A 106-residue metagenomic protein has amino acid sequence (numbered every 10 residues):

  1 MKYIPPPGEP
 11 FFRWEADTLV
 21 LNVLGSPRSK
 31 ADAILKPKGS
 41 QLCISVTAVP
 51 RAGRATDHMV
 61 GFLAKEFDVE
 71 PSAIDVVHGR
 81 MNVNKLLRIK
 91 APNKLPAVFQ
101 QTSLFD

Functional and structural regions predicted by a protein language model:
M1-V60, V69-P71, D75-M81, K85-D106: Contiguous, often N-terminal, cationic amphipathic patches that form binding interfaces
E66: C-terminal catalytic core of tyrosine-transesterase DNA break-rejoin enzymes
